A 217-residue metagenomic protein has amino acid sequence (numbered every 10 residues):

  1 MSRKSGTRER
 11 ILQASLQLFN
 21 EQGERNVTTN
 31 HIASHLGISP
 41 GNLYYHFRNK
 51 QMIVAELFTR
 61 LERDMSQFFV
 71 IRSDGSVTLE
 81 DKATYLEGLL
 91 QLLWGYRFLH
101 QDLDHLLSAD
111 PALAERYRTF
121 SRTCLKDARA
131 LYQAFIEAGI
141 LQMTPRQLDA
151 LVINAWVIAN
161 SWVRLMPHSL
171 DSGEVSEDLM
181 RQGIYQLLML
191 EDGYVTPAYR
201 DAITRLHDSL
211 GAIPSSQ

Functional and structural regions predicted by a protein language model:
K4, T59-M65: Short, basic, alpha-helical segments at the C-terminal edge of helix-turn-helix-like DNA-binding modules
T7, I11-A14, L151: N-terminal positioning helix adjacent to the helix-turn-helix/winged-helix DNA-binding module
R10, L18-M52, E56: Helix-turn-helix
E56, V70-G95, E115: Hydrophobic alpha-helical connector segments
F69-S73, H100-L107, F135, G139 (+1 more regions): Secondary-structure edge/capping motif, primarily at the C-terminal ends of alpha-helices and the immediately following
Q101-D104, R116, T144, H168 (+1 more regions): Short, hydrophobic secondary-structure boundary micro-motifs
A112-A138, D149-R164, R181-G193: Amphipathic alpha-helical packing segments from all-alpha helical-bundle domains
R164, H168-Q217: C-terminal peripheral helix-coil segments that are non-catalytic and often amphipathic
